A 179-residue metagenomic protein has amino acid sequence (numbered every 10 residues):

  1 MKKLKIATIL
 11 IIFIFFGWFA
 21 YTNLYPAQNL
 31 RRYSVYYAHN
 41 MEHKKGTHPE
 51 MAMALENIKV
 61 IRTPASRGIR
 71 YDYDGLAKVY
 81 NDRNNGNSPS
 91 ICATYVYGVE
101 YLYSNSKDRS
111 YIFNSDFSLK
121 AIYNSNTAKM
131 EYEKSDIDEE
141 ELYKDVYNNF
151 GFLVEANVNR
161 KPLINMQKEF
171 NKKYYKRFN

Functional and structural regions predicted by a protein language model:
M1-K2: N-terminal hydrophobic targeting signals that begin at the initiator methionine
K5-N23: Hydrophobic membrane-insertion alpha-helices, especially the h-region of bacterial N-terminal signal peptides
I11, Y25, H43-K44, L102 (+2 more regions): Residue-level detector of solvent-exposed, low-hydrophobicity positions
G17-Y101: N-terminal export/targeting and maturation segments
G68-N179: Extracytoplasmic electrostatic interaction patches
